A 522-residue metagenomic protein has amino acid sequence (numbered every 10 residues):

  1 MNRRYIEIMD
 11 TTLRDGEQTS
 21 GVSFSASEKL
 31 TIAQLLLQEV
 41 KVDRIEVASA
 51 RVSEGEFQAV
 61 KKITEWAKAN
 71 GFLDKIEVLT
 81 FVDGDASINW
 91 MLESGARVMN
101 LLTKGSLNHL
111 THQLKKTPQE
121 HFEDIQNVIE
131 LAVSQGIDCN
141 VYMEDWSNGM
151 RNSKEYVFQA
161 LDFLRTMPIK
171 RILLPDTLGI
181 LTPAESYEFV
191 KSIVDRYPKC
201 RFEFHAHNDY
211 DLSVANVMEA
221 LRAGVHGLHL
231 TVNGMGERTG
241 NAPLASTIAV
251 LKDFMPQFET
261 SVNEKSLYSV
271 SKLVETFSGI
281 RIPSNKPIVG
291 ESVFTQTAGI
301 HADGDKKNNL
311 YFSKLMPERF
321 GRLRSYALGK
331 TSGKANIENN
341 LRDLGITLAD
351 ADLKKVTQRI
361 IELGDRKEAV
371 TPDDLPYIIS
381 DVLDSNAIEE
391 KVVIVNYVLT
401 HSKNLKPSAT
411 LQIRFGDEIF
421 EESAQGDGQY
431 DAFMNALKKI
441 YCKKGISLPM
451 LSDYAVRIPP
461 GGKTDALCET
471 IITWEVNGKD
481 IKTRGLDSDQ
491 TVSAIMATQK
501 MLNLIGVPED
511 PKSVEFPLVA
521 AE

Functional and structural regions predicted by a protein language model:
R3-I8, R14-R44, E65-G71, G84-N140 (+2 more regions): Alpha/beta enzyme core
Y5-I6, D10-R14, P256-S423, G462-L467: A mid-to-C-terminal "edge-of-domain" accessory segment
D15, T19-S20, S49-G55, S106-N108 (+6 more regions): Short, small-residue-enriched loops and turns at beta-alpha junctions that line or gate enzyme active sites
Q18-T19, S23, E28-I32, L37 (+2 more regions): Non-catalytic terminal/interface segments that mediate subunit docking, oligomerization, and allosteric communication
R51-L79, D83-I88: N-terminal active-site wall of soluble small-molecule enzyme domains
L110, D176, H229-E237, A249-T260 (+3 more regions): Short beta-alpha connecting loops at secondary-structure transitions that line or flank enzyme active sites
L178-L181, E188-K307, S313: Catalytic alpha/beta core domains of metabolic enzymes, predominantly
D480-E515: Mixed-charge, glycine-accented linear interaction segment located at domain edges/termini
